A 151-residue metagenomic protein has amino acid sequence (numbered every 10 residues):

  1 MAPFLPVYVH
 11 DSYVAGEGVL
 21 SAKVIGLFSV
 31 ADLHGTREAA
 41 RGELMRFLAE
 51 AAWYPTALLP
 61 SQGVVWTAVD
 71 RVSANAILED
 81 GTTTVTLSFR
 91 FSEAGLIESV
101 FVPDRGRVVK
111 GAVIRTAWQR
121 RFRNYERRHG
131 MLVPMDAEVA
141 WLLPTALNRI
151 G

Functional and structural regions predicted by a protein language model:
M1-F28: N-terminal mature ectodomain segment of secretory-pathway/periplasmic proteins
P3-P6, P55, P60, P144: Proline-rich intrinsically disordered, low-complexity coils
Y8-H10, D32-E38, G151: Surface-exposed flexible segments
V14-G16, V72, V85-L87: A generic structural signal for short beta-strands and their flanking turns/coil linkers
S21-T83, K110-V113: Flexible, processing/modification-adjacent segments and terminal tails in exported/periplasmic/extracellular proteins
N75-G151: Gly/Pro-enriched, hydrophobic low-complexity segments that function as extracytoplasmic propeptides/linkers
